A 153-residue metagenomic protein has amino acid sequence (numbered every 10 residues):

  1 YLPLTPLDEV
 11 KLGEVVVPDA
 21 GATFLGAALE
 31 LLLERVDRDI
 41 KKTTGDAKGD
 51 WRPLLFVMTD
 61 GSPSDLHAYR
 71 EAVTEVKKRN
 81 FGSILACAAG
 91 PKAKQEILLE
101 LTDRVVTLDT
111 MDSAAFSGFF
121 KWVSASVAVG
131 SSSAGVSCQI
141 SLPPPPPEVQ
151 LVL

Functional and structural regions predicted by a protein language model:
Y1, K11-W51, S83-I97, D112-G118: Von Willebrand factor
Y1, L7, M58-P63, K92: Short, internal active-site loops enriched in acidic
K11-L12, P91-P143: Von Willebrand factor A/integrin I-like adhesion domains
L32, W51-S64: DG-centered beta-turn motif at the end of beta-strands
F56, L85-C87, V106: Hydrophobic/aromatic beta-strand patches that form the interior of the parallel beta-sheet core in alpha/beta enzyme
G61-E100: VWA/integrin I-like adhesion module and closely mimicked acidic/polar interface patches used
P145-L153: Long, low-complexity, intrinsically disordered segments
